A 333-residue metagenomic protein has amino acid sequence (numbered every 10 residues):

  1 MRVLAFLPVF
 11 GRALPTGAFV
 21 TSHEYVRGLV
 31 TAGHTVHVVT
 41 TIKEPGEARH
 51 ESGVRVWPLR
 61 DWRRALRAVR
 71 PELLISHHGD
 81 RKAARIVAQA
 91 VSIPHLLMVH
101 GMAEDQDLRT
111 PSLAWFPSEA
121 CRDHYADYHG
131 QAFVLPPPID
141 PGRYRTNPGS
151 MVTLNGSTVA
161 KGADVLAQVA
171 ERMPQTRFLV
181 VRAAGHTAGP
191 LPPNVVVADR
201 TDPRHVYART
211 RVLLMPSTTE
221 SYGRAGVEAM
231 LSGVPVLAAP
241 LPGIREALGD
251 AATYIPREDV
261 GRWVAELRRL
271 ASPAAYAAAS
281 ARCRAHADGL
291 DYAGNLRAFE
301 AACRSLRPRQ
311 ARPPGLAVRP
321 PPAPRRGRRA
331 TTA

Functional and structural regions predicted by a protein language model:
G17, E258, A274-R304, P308: A charged, aromatic-enriched C-terminal amphipathic alpha-helix characteristic of glycosyltransferases across folds
S76-R81, V99: Short His-centered aromatic/hydrophobic patch
P111-R143: Donor nucleotide-sugar binding/catalytic pocket of nucleotide-sugar-dependent glycosyltransferases
P141-P193, V197: Conserved catalytic-core segment of nucleotide-activated headgroup transferases in glycan assembly
S157, R200, A252-V260, R269-A274: Conserved acidic donor-binding segment of nucleotide-sugar-dependent glycosyltransferases
T218: Aromatic "clamp/platform" in nucleotide-sugar-dependent glycosyltransferases that forms part of the donor/acceptor
P235-A238: Short hydrophobic beta-strand element within catalytic cores of glycosyltransferases and related nucleotide-activated
Y292-A333: C-terminal alpha-helical cap of glycosyltransferases
